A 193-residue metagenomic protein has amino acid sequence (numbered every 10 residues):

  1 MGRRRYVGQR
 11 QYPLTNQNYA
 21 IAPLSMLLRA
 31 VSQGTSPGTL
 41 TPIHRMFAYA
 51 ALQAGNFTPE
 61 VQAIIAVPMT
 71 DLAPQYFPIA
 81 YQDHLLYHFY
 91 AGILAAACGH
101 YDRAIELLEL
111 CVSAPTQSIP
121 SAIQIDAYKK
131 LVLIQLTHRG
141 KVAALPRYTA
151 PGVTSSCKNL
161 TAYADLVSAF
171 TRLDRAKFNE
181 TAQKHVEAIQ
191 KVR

Functional and structural regions predicted by a protein language model:
R4-V7, L24, H44, H88 (+2 more regions): TPR repeat positional signature
V7-R10, F47, H84, A91 (+1 more regions): Structural register within alpha-helical repeat arrays
R10-P13, A50, L94, I134: Residue-level signature for tetratricopeptide repeat
L14-Q17, A54, C98, H138: Structural motif corresponding to the intra-repeat A-B loop/turn of tetratricopeptide repeats
Q17-I21, F57, Y101, K141: TPR-repeat structural position
S25-S32, Q62-Y76, E109-Q117: Amphipathic alpha-helical segments of tetratricopeptide repeats
P37-G38, Q82, A122: Residue signature of alpha-solenoid helical repeat architecture, marking inter-repeat boundaries and helix-start
H88-A91, A96-R193: Alpha-helical scaffold segments of alpha-solenoid architecture
